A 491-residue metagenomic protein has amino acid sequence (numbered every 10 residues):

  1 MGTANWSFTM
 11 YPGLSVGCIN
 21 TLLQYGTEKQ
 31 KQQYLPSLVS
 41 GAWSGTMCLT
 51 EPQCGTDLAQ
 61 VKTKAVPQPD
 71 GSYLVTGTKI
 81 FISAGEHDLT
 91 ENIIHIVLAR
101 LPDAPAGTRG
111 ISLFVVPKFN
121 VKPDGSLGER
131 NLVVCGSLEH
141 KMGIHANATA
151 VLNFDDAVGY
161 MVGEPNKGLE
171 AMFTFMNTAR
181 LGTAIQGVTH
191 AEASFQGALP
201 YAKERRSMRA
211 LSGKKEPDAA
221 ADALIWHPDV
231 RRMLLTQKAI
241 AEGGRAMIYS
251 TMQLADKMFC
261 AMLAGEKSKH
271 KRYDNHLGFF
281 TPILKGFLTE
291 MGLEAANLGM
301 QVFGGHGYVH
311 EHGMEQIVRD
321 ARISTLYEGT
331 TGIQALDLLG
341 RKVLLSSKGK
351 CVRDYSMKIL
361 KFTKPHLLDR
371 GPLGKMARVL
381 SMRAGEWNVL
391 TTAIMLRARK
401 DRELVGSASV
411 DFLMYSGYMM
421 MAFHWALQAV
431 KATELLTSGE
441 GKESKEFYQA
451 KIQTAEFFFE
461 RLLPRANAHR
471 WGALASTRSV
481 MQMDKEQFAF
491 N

Functional and structural regions predicted by a protein language model:
M1-Q32, P36, S40-G41, T90-I94 (+1 more regions): Internal helix-loop-helix
Y11-S15, G26-P69, M252-D274, T281 (+2 more regions): Internal maturation/activation junctions in enzymes
V16-C18, T27-Q30, Y34, V39 (+2 more regions): A structural-propensity feature for long, helix-poor, extended segments
S72, T76-R130: A short core secondary-structure module
F81, N120-G136, K141, A148-A179 (+2 more regions): A glycine-rich, basic-preceded beta-loop-alpha segment at the flavin cofactor/substrate interface of flavin-utilizing
I144, S250, K271, N275-D354 (+2 more regions): Alpha-helix capping/hinge segments and adjacent helical runs
A171-G182, Q196-K238, M252-L277, F362-R378 (+2 more regions): Glycine-rich cofactor-pocket loops
L345, K361-N491: C-terminal amphipathic alpha-helical interaction region
